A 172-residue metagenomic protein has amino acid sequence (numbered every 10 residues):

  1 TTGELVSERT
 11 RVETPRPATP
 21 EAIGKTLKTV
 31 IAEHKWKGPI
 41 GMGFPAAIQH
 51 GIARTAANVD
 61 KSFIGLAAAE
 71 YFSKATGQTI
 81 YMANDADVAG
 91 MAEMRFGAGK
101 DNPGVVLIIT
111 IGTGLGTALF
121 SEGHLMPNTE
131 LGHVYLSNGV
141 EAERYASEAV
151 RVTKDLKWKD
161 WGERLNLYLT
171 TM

Functional and structural regions predicted by a protein language model:
T1-V6, V106-N128: Gly/Thr-rich phosphate-binding beta-strand-loop-beta motif of the actin/hexokinase/Hsp70
T2, F44-A46: Short, small-residue-rich loop/turn micro-motifs
E8-K28, A32, W36-I40, A47-P103 (+1 more regions): Glycine-rich phosphate-binding loop and adjoining helix at the ATP-binding site of ATP-dependent phosphoryl-transfer
R11-P17, L107, L131-L136: Short, acidic/turn-prone active-site loops that include or flank metal/cofactor- and phosphate-binding residues
G43-F44, I111: A secondary-structure boundary/capping signal
H50-G51, M91, L115-L119, M126-T129 (+1 more regions): Short acidic/glycine-rich loop or secondary-structure boundary segments that cap or lie
G97-P103, I108-I111, T171: Solvent-exposed alpha-helices and their adjacent loops that cap or buttress functional pockets in soluble metabolic
N128-M172: Active-site rim beta-loop-alpha module in soluble metabolic enzymes
